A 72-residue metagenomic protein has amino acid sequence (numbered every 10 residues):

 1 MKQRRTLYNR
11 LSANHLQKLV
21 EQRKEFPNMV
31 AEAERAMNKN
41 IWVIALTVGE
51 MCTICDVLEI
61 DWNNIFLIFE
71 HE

Functional and structural regions predicted by a protein language model:
M1, R35, T53-D56: Intrinsically disordered, low-complexity regions enriched in Ser/Pro/Gly/Gln/His and often acidic
M1-F26: A short, Lys/Arg-rich alpha-helix, primarily the initiator
S12-H15, A36, E50: A general alpha-helix detector
V20, P27-A31, C55: The alpha-helix within a helix-turn-helix
N28-L46: Recognition helix of helix-turn-helix/homeodomain-like DNA-binding domains that insert into the DNA major groove
V43-D56: Short, basic-rich loop-to-helix N-cap that marks the start of a DNA-contacting helix
E59-E72: Short C-terminal boundary/hinge segments that cap the last helix of small helical domains
